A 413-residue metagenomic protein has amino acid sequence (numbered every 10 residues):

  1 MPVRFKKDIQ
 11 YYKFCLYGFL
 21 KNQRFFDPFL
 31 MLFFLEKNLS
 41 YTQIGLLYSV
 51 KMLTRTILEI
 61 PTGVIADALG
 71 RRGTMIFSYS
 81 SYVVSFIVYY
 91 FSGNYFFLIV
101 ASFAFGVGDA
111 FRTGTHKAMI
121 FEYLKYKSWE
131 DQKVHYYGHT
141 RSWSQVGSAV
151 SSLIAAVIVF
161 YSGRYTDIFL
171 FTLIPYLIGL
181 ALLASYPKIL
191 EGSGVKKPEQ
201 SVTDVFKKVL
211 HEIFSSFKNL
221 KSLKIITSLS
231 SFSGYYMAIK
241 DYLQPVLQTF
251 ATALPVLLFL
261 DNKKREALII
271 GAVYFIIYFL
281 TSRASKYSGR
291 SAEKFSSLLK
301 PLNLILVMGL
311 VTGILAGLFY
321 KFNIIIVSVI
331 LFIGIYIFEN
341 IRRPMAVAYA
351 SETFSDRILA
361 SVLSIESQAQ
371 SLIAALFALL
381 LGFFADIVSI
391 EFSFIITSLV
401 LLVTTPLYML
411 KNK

Functional and structural regions predicted by a protein language model:
M1-D8, K188-T227, L258: Juxtamembrane intracellular "pre-TM" segments in multi-pass secondary transporters
K7-Y11, Y90-S102, L318-F332: Helix-loop junctions at membrane interfaces in 12-TM secondary transporters
K13-L32, L47-A66, G70-Y82, F97 (+7 more regions): Substrate-agnostic recognition of the 12-TM MFS/MFS-like secondary transporter fold
L39-V50, Q132-S142, D167-L170, A251-Y278: Loop-to-transmembrane helix entry
S80-N94, G289, V307-F322: C-terminal ends and interior cores of transmembrane alpha-helices in multi-pass membrane transporters/permeases
V159-I174, V256-I269, F383-L401: A membrane-interface helix-boundary motif in multi-pass transporters
Y165, T172-Q200, M409-K413: Helix-loop junctions on the cytosolic side of multi-pass membrane transporters, especially the intracellular loop
L299-R342: C-terminal transmembrane helical hairpin of 12-TM major facilitator-type secondary transporters
